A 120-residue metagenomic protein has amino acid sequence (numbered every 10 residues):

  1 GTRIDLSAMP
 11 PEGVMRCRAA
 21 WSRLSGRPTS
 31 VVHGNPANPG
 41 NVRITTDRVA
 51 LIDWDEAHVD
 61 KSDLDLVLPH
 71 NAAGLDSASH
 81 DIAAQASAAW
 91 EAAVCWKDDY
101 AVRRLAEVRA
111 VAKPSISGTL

Functional and structural regions predicted by a protein language model:
G1-N35, T45, S115-T119: An alpha-helical support segment within catalytic cores of ATP-dependent transferases
T2, R16, S62, Q85-A88: N-terminal alpha-helical segment
L24-G26, A37, K61, A84: A generic fold-level signal
V31, R43-A84: Active-site Asp-x-Gly
P36-A37, A92: Conserved short aromatic-hydrophobic micro-motifs
G40: Anionic-ligand binding region
V67, G74-L120: Helix-rich C-terminal or lid/interface subdomains of diverse kinases
